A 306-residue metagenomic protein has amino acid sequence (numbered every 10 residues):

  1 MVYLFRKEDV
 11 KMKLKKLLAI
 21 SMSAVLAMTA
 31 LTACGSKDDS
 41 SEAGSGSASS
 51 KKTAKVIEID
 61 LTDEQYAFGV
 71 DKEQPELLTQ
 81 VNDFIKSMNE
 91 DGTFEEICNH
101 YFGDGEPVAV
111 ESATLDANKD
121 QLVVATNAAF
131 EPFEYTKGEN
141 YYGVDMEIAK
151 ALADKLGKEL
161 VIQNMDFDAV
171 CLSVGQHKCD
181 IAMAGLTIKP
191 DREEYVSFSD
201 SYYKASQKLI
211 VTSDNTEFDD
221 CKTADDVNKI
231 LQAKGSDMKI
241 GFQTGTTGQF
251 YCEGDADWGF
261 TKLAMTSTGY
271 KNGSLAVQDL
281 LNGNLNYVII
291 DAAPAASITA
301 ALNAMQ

Functional and structural regions predicted by a protein language model:
T29-A33: C-terminal motif of bacterial Sec signal peptides marking the signal peptidase cleavage site
G35-D38: Bacterial signal peptide processing site
A43-T62, A169-L172, G185-Y195, Y251-G254 (+2 more regions): A ligand-binding cleft/hinge motif common to bilobed small-molecule-binding domains
S45, Y66, E76-F84, M88-D104 (+3 more regions): Extracytoplasmic small-molecule ligand-binding "clamshell" domains of the periplasmic binding protein/Venus flytrap
K51-L78, A117, A128, Y203-V211 (+1 more regions): Periplasmic-binding protein-like
K52-T62, K150, E159-K229: Acidic, polar ligand-binding/catalytic clefts
V56-T62, N82-K119, D225-M265: Ligand-binding clefts/hinges and TM-proximal coupling segments of bilobed small-molecule sensing domains
A128-E131, Y141-D154, K204-G273, A292-P294: Bilobed "Venus flytrap"/periplasmic-binding protein-like clamshell domains and structurally analogous long
